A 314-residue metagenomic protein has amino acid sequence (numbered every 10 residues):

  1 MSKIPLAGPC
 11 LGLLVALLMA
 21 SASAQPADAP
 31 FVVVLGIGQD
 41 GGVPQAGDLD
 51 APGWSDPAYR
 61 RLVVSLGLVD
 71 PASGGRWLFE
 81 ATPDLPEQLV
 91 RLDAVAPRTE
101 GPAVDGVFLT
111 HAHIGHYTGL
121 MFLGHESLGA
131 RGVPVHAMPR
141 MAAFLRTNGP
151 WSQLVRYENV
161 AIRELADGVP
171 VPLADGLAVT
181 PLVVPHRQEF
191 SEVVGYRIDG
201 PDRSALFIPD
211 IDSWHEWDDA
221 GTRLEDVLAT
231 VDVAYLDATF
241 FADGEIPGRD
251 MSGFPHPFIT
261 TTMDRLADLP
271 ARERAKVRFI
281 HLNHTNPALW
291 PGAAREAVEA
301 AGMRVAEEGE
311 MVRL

Functional and structural regions predicted by a protein language model:
M1-L11: Bacterial N-terminal signal peptides that target proteins for export
P9-S21: Bacterial N-terminal signal peptides
Q25-T99, I162-V227, E310-L314: Core dinuclear metal-dependent hydrolase active-site scaffold
S73-W77, D105, A130-P134, K276: Short active-site oxyanion
D84-G129: Di-metal (Zn2+ and/or Mg2+/Mn2+) metal-binding site signature of metallo-dependent hydrolases with the MBL/beta-CASP
D105-F108, V133-M141, Y235-D237, F279-I280: Short internal beta-strands
R140-G149: A short, active-site helix/loop in glycosyltransferases that binds the activated sugar's phosphate group
D202-S204, D212-E310: Cap/insert and terminal regions of metallo-dependent hydrolase folds
